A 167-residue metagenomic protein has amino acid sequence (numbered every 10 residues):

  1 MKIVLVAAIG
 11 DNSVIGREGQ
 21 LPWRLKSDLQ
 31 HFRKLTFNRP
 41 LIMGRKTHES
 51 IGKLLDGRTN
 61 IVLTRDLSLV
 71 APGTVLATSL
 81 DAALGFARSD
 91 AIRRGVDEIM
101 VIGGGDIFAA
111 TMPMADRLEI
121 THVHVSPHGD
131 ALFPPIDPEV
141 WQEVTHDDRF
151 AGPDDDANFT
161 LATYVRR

Functional and structural regions predicted by a protein language model:
M1-R167: Enzymes that bind and transform nitrogen-containing heteroaromatic metabolites
